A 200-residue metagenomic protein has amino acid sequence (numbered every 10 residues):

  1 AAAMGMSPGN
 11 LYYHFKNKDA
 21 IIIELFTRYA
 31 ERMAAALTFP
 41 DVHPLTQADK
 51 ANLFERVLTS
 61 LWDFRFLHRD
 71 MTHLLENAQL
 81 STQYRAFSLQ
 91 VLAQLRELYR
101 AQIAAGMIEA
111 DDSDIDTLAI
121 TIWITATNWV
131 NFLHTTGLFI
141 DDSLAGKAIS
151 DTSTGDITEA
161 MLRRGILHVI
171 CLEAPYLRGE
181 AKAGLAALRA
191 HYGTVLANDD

Functional and structural regions predicted by a protein language model:
A1-A20, E24: Helix-turn-helix
E24, T38-D63, T82, A119: Hydrophobic alpha-helical connector segments
T27-M33: Short, basic, alpha-helical segments at the C-terminal edge of helix-turn-helix-like DNA-binding modules
L37-D41, H68-L75, G106, L133-I140: Secondary-structure edge/capping motif, primarily at the C-terminal ends of alpha-helices and the immediately following
A48-H73, Q90-E97: Helical hydrophobic small-molecule/effector-binding pocket
R69-M71, Q83, D111, L185: Short, hydrophobic secondary-structure boundary micro-motifs
Q79-A105, D116-N131, A160-L172: Amphipathic alpha-helical packing segments from all-alpha helical-bundle domains
A101, N131-D200: C-terminal peripheral helix-coil segments that are non-catalytic and often amphipathic
